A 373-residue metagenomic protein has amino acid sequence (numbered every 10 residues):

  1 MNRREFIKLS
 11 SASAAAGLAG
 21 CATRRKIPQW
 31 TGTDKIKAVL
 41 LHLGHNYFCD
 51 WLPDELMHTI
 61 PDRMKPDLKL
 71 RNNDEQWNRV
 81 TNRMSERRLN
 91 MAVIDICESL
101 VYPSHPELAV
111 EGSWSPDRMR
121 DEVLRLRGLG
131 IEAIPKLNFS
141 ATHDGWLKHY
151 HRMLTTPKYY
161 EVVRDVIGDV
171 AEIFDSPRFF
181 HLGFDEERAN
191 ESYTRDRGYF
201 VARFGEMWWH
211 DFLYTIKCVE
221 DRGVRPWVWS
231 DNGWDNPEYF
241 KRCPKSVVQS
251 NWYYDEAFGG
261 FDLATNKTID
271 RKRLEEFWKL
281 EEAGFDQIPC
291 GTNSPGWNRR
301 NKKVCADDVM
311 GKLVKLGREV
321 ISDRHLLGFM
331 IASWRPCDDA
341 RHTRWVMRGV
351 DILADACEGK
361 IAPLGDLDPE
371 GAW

Functional and structural regions predicted by a protein language model:
M1, G20-T31: C-terminal segment of N-terminal export signals and the immediately downstream linker at the start of the mature
E5-R24: N-terminal export signals
T33-L41: Transmembrane beta-strand segments of Gram-negative outer membrane beta-barrel proteins
K35, R88, F174-R178, V320 (+1 more regions): Short loop/turn motifs at secondary-structure junctions
L40-V248, Y253, S294: Aromatic-lined carbohydrate-binding surfaces of glycoside hydrolases
W77-N78, S115-M119, Y160-R164, A202-L213 (+3 more regions): Well-ordered, non-membrane alpha-helical segments in soluble/globular domains
P237-K245, S250-P295: Glycoside hydrolase catalytic-domain groove-lining segments
P289-W373: Substrate-binding cleft of secreted/luminal carbohydrate-active enzymes
